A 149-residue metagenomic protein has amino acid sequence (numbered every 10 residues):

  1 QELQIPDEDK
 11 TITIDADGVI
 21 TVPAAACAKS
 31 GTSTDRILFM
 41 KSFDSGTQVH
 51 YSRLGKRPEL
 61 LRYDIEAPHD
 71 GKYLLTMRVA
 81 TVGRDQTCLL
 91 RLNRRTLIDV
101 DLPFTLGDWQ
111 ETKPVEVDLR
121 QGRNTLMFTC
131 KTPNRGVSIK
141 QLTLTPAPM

Functional and structural regions predicted by a protein language model:
Q1-M149: Extracytoplasmic
